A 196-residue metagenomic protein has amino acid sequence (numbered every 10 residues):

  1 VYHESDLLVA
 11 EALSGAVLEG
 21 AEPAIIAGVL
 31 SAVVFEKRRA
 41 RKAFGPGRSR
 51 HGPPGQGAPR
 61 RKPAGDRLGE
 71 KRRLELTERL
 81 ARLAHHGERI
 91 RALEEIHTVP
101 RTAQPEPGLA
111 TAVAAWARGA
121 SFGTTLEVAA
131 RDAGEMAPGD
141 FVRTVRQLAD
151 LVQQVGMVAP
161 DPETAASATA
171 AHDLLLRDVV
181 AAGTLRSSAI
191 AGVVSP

Functional and structural regions predicted by a protein language model:
V1, A27-P196: Acidic, serine/threonine- and proline-rich low-complexity intrinsically disordered segments
V1-A24, G28: Accessory beta->alpha helical hairpin/"wing" motif in late/C-terminal subdomains of nucleic-acid enzymes
